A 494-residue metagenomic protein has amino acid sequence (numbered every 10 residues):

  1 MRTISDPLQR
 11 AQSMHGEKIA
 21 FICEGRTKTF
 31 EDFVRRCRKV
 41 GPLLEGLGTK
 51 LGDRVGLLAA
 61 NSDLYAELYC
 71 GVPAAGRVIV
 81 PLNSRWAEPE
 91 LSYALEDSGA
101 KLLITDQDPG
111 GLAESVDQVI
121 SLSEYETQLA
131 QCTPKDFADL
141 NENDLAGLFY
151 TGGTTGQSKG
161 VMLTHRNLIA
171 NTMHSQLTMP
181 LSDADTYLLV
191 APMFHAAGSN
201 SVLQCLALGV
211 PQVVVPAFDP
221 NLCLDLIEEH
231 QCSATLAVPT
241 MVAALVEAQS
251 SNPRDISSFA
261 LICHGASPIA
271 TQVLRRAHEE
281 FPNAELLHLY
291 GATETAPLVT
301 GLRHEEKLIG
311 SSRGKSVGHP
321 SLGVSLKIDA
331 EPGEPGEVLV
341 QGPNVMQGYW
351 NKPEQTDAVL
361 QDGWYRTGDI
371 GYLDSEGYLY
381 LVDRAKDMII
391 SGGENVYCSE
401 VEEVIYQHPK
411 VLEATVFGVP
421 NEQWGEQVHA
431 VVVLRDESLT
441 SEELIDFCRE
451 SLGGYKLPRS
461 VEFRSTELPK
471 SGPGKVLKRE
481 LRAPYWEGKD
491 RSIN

Functional and structural regions predicted by a protein language model:
I4, Q9, E17-S62, A66-C70 (+1 more regions): Conserved AMP-binding/adenylate-forming core of the ANL superfamily
G16-E17, C132-Y150, Q157, P180-T186: Conserved pre-ATP/AMP-binding loop-to-beta segment of ANL
T29-D32, A146-A170: Conserved AMP-binding A3 loop
F33-P42, V161-S182, V190-F194, A243-E247: Conserved structural elements of the adenylate-forming
W86, L103, T235, D329 (+6 more regions): AMP-binding/adenylate-forming catalytic core of the ANL superfamily
I169-T186, F194-A234, A248: Conserved AMP-binding/adenylation subdomain of ANL enzymes
A207, C232-L236, A248-S311, S325: Gly/Ser/Thr-rich phosphate-binding loop
N283, G310-K315, V345-G368, A385-K386 (+3 more regions): Conserved ANL (AMP-binding/adenylate-forming) active-site segment centered on the GW(Y/F)…HTG consensus within
